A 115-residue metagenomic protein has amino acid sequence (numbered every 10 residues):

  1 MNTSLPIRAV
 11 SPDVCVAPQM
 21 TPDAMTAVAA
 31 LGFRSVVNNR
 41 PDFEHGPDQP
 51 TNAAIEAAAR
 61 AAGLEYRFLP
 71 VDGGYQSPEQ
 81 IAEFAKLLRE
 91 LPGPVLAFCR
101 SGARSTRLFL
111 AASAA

Functional and structural regions predicted by a protein language model:
M1-V95, R104-A115: Cys-dependent protein tyrosine phosphatase-like superfamily
C99: Short cysteine clusters
